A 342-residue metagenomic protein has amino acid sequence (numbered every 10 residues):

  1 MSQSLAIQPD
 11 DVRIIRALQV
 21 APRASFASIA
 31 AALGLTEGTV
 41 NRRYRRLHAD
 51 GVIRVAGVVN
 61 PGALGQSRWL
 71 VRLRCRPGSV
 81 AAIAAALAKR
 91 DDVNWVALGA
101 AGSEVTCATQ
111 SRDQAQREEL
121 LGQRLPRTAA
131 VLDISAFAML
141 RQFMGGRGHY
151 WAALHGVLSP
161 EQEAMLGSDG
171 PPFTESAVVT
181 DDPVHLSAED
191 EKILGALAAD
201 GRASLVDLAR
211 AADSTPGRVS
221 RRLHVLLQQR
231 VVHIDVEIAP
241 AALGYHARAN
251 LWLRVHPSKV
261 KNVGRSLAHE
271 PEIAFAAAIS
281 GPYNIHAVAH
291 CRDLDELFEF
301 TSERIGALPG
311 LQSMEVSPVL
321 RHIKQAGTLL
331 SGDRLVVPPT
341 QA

Functional and structural regions predicted by a protein language model:
M1-A342: A compositional/biophysical signature of low hydrophobicity enriched in polar/charged and small residues
